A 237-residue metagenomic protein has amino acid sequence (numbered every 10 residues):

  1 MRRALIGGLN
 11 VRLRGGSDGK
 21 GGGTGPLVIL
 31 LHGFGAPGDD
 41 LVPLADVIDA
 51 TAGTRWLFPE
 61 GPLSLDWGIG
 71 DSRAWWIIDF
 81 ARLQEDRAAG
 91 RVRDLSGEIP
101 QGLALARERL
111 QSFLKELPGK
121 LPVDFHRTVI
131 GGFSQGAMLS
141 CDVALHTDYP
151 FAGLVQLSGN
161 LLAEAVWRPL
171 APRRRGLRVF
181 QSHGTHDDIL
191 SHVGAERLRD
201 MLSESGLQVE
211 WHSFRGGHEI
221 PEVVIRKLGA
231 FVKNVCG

Functional and structural regions predicted by a protein language model:
R3-S17, G21-V123: Serine-hydrolase catalytic machinery in alpha/beta-hydrolase-like enzymes
G25, F125-H126, R174-V179, S205-Q208: Short, proline-enriched alpha-helix->beta-strand connector loops that line the catalytic pocket of alpha/beta-hydrolase
H32-F34, T128-F133, G184: Conserved alpha/beta-hydrolase "nucleophile elbow" surrounding the catalytic nucleophile
L41-L44, W167, S191-M201: Short alpha-helix in the alpha/beta-hydrolase fold that links the catalytic acid
P59-E60, G131, V155-S158, S182 (+1 more regions): Alpha/beta-hydrolase-fold catalytic nucleophile elbow
P118, P122, H126-R174: Primarily recognizes the serine-hydrolase "nucleophile elbow" in alpha/beta-hydrolase and SGNH/GDSL folds
F180-H183, D187: Short beta-strand/loop motif that positions the catalytic acidic residue of the alpha/beta-hydrolase fold
V193-G237: C-terminal catalytic histidine-bearing segment of alpha/beta-hydrolase fold enzymes
